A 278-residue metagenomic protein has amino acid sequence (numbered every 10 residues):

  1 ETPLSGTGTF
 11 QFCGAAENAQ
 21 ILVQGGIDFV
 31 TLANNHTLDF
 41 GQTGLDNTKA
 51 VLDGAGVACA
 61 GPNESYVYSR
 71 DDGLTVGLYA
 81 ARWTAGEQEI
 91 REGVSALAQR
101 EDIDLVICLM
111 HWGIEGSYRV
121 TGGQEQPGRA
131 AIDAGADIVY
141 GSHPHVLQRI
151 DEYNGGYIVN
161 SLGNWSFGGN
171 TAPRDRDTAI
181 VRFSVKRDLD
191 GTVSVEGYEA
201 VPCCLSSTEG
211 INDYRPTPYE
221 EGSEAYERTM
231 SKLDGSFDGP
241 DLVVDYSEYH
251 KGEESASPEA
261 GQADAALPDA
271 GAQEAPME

Functional and structural regions predicted by a protein language model:
E1-E278: Acidic, metal/ion-coordinating pockets
